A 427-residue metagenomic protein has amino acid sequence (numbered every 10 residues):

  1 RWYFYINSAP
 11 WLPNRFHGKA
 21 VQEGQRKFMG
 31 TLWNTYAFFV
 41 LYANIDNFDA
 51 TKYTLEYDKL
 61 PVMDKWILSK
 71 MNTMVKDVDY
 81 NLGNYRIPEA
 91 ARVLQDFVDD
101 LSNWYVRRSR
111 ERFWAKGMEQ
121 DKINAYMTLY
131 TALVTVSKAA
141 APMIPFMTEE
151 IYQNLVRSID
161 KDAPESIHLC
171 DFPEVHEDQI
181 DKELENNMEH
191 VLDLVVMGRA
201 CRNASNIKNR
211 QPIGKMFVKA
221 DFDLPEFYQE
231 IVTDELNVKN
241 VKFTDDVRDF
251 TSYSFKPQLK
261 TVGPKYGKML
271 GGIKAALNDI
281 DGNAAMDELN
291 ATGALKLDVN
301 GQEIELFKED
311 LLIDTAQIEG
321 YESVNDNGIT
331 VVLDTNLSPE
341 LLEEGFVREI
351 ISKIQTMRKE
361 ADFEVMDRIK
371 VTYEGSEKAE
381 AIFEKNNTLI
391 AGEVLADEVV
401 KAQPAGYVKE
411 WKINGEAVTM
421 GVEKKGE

Functional and structural regions predicted by a protein language model:
R1-N14: Alpha-helical recognition segments enriched in aromatics with Gly/Pro capping that present substrate-recognition
P13-V21: Short, solvent-exposed helix-loop connector elements
A20-E427: Feature 926 captures the class I aminoacyl-tRNA synthetase adenylation module centered on the KMSKS loop
